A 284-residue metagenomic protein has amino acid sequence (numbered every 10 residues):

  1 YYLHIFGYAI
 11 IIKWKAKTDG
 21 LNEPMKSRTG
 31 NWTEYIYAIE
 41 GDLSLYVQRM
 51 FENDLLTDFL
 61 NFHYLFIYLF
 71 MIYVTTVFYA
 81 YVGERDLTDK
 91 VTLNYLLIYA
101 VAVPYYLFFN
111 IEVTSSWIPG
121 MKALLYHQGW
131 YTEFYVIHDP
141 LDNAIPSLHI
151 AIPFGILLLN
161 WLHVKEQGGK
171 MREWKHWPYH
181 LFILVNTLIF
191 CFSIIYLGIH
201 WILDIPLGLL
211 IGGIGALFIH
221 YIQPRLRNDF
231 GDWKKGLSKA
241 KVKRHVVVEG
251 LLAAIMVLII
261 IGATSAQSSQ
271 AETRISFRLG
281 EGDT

Functional and structural regions predicted by a protein language model:
Y1-F70, F277-D283: N-terminal transmembrane-helix/juxtamembrane module of multi-pass inner/ER membrane proteins
K13, I98-Y105, V185-I195, V257-T264: Aromatic-anchored segments of alpha-helical transmembrane domains
D19-A38, Y81-W177, L226-A254, A263-G282: Membrane-interface loops
T57-H63, G169-L181: Short, amphipathic, aromatic/basic-enriched membrane-interface segments that mark the entry/exit of transmembrane
F62-Y79, H149-G155: Hydrophobic alpha-helical transmembrane segments
I72-V77, G155-L158, V185-S193: Hydrophobic, membrane-inserted alpha-helices
V113-T114, A144, L188-G215: Interfacial helix-loop-helix junctions of multi-pass membrane proteins
L157-L162, G212-P224: Hydrophobic transmembrane alpha-helices
